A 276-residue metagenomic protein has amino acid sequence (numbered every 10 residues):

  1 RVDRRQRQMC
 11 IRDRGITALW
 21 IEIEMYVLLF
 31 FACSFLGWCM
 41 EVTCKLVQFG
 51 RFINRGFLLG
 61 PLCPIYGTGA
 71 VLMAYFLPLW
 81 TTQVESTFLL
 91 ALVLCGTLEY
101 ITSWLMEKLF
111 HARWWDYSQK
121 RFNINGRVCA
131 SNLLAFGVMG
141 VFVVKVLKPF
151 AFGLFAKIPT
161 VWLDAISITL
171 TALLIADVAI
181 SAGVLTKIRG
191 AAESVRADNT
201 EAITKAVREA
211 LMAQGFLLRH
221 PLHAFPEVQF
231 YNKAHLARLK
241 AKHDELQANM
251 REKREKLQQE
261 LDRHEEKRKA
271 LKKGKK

Functional and structural regions predicted by a protein language model:
R1-D13: Single conserved hydrophobic/aromatic residue that forms the stacking wall/gate of nucleotide- or nucleobase-binding
G15-K276: Aromatic-rich, lipid-facing transmembrane alpha helices and their immediate juxtamembrane interface loops in integral
